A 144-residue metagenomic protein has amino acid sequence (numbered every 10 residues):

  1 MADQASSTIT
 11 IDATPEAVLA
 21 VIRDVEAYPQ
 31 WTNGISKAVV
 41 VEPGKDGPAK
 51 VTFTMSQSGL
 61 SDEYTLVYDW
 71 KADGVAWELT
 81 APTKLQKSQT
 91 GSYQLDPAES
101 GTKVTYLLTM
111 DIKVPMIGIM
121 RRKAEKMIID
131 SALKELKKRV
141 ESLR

Functional and structural regions predicted by a protein language model:
M1-D46, E135: Hydrophobic ligand-binding cavity/cleft-lining segments
A5-I9, Y93, Y106-L108: A structural signal for short, well-ordered beta-strand segments
V18-I22, Y28, V51, W77 (+3 more regions): Hydrophobic pocket/interface hotspot
R23, T90, I119-M120: Generic recognition of short, well-ordered alpha-helical segments
P29-Q30, V40-G44, T54-G101, T109-D111 (+1 more regions): Hydrophobic-ligand binding "helix-grip"
K37-V41, K50, A124-K126, E141: Juxtamembrane/interface motifs at transmembrane-helix termini
T109-R144: A conserved amphipathic terminal alpha-helix motif
